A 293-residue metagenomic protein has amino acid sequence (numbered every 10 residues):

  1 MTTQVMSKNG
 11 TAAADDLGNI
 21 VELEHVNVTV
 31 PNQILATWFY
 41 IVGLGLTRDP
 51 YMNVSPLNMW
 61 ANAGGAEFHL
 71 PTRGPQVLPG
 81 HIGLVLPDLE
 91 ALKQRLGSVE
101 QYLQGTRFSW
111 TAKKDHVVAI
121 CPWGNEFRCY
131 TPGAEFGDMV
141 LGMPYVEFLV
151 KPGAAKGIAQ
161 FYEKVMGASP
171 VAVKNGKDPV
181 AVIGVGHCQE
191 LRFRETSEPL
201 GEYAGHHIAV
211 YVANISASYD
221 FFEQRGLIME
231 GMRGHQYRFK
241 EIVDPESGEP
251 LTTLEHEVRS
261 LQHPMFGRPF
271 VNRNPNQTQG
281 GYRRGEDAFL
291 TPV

Functional and structural regions predicted by a protein language model:
T2-N19, H25, D49-P50, E90 (+5 more regions): Vicinal oxygen chelate
G10-A12, D16-T72, L78-L86, S98: An N-terminus-focused feature that recognizes amino-terminal "leader" regions
A36-I41, G124, I158-V165, F222: Conserved active-site tyrosine of GNAT-family acetyltransferases
L44, M166, G226: Glycine-centered, phosphate/nucleic-acid-interacting loop/turn motifs that mediate DNA/RNA or nucleotide
G65, V77-P79, L141-M143, Y203: Short, solvent-exposed loop/turn segments at the edges of secondary structure
F148-L149, A155-A159: Histidine-/acidic-rich catalytic cores in large beta-rich domains
G205-A209: Loop/turn-rich, solvent-exposed surfaces of beta-rich toroidal or solenoidal domains
